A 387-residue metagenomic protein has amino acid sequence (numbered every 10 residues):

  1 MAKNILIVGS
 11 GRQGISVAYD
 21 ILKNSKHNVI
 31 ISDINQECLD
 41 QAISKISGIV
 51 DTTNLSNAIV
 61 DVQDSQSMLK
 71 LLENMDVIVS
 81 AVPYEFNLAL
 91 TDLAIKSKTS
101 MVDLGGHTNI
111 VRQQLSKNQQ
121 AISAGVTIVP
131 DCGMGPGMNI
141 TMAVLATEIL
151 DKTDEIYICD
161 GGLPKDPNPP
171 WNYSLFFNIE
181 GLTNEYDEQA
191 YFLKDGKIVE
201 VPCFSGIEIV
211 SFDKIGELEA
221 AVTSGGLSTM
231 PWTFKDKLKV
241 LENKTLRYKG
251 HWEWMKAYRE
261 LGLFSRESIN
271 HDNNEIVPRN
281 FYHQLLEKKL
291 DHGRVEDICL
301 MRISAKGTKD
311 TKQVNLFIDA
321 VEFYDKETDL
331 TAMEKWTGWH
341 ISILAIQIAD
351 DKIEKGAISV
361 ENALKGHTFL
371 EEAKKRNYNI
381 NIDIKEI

Functional and structural regions predicted by a protein language model:
I5-G9: Conserved N-terminal Rossmann-fold NAD(P)-binding element of oxidoreductases
Q13: Hydrophobic/small residue at the entry helix of a nucleotide-binding pocket
N35-C38, T108: Helix N-cap at the beta1-alpha1 junction of Rossmann-like dinucleotide-binding domains, i.e., the first residues
I49-D64: Rossmann-fold cofactor-recognition segment
V60-N74: Conserved Rossmann-fold cofactor-binding substructure of NAD(P)-dependent oxidoreductases
D61, D76-T91, K98, G105-N109: N-terminal glycine-rich "phosphate-gripper" loop used for MgATP/nucleotide binding and carboxylate activation
G105-I128: Rossmann-fold NAD(P)-binding glycine/threonine-rich loop
I149-I387: C-terminal catalytic/substrate-binding lobe primarily of soluble NAD(P)-dependent oxidoreductases
